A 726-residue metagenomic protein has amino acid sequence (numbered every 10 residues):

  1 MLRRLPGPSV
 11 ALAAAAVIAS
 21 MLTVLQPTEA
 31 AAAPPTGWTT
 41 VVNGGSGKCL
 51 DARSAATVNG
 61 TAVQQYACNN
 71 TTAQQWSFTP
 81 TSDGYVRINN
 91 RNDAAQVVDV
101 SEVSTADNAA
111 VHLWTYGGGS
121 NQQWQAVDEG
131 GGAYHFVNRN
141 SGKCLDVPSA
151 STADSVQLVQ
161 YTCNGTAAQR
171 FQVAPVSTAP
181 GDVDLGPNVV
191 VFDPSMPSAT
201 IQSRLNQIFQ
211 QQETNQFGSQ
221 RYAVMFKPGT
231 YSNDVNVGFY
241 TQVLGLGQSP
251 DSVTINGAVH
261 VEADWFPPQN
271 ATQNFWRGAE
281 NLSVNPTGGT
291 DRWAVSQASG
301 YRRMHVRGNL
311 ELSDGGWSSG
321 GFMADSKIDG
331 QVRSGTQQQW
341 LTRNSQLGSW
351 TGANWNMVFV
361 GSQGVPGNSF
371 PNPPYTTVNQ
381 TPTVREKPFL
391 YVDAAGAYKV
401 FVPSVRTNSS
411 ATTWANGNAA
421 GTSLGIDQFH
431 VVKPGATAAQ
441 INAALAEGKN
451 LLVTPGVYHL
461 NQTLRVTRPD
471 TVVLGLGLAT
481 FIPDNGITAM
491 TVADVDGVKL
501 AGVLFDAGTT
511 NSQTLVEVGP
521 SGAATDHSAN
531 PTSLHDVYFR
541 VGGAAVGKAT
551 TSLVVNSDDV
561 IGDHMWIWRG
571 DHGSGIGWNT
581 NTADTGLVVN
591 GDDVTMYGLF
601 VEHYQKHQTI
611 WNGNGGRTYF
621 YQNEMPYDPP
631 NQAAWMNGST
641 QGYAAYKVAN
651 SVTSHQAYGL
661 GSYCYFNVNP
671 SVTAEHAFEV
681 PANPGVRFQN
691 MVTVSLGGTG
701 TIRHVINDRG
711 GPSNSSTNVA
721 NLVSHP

Functional and structural regions predicted by a protein language model:
M1-A32: Secretory targeting and sorting signals
A33-V58, T72-A106, N121-T152, R170-S177: Extracellular glycan-recognition/adhesion modules and their associated mucin-like linkers
T39, F239-Q248, Q273-N285, S299-G308 (+15 more regions): Right-handed parallel beta-helix
N59, D107-A109, D154-V156, E213-N215 (+18 more regions): Short glycine/acidic-rich loop motifs that flank beta-strands on beta-rich extracellular proteins
Q122-Q125, G130-S177, R343-L347, V680 (+1 more regions): Extracellular glycan/ECM-engagement signal in secreted proteins
V183-M225, A420-H459: Acidic Gly/Asp/Thr-rich repetitive segments characteristic of extracellular carbohydrate-active and adhesion proteins
Q202-G218, M225, T230-L244, V253-A298 (+6 more regions): Extracellular beta-strand-rich solenoid/capping regions of secreted or surface-exposed proteins that bind or remodel
P388-S423, F429: Long, low-complexity, polar/charged, intrinsically disordered or flexibly structured peripheral segments
